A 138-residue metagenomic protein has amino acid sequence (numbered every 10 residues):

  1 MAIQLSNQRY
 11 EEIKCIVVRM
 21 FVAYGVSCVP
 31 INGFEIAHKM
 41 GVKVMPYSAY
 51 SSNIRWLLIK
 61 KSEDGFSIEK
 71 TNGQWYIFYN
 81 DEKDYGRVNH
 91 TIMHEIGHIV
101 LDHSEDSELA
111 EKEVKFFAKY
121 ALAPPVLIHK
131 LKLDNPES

Functional and structural regions predicted by a protein language model:
M1-S138: Active-site hotspot residues in diverse enzymes, especially metal/ion-binding acidic/histidine motifs
